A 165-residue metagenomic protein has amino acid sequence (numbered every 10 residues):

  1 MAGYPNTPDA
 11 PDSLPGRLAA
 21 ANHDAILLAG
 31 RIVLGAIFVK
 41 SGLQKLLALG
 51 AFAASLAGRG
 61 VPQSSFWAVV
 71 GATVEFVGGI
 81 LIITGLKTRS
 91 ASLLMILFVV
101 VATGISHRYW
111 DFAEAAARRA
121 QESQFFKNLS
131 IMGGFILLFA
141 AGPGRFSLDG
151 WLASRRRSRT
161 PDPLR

Functional and structural regions predicted by a protein language model:
M1-L47, S64-T73, V77, I83-R165: Extended, low-polarity transmembrane helix blocks
G50-P62: Short juxtamembrane and helix-loop transition motifs at transmembrane-helix boundaries in membrane proteins
